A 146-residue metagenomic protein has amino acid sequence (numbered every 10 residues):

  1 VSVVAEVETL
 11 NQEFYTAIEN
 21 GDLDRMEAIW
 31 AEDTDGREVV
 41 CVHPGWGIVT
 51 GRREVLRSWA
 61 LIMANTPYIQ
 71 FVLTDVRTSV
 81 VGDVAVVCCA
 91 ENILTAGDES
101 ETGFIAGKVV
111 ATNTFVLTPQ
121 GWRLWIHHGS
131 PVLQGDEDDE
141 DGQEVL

Functional and structural regions predicted by a protein language model:
V1-A28, D35-L146: A beta-strand edge to alpha-helix "cap/lid" segment located at domain peripheries
